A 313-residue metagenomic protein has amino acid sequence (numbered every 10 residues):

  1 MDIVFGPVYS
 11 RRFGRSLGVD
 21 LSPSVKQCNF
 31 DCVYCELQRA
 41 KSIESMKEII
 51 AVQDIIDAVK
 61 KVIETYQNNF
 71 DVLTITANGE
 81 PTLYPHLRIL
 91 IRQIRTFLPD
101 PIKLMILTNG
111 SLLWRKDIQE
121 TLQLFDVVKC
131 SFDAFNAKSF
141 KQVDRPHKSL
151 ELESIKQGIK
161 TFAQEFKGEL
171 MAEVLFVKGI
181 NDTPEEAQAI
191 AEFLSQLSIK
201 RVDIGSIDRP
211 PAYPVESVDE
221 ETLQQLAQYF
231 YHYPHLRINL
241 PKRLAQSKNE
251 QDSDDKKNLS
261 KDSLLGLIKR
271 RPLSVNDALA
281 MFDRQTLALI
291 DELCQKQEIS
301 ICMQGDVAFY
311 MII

Functional and structural regions predicted by a protein language model:
D2-R12, D57, E64-Y66, D182-I313: Auxiliary Fe-S-binding modules of radical SAM enzymes
R12-D54: Canonical Radical SAM [4Fe-4S] cluster-binding loop centered on the CxxxCxxC motif and its immediate flanking residues
L17, L104-I106, V128-C130, L170-V174 (+2 more regions): Hydrophobic faces of well-ordered beta-strands that scaffold small-molecule active sites in alpha/beta enzyme cores
P23, G79, G110-L112, A134-N136 (+3 more regions): Active-site-proximal loop/turn and secondary-structure-junction residues that shape catalytic pockets, frequently
S45-V59, T82-F125, F132-F135, H147-S154 (+1 more regions): Canonical radical SAM enzyme core domain
I91-P99, I159-F166, A227, Y231: Surface-exposed amphipathic alpha-helices with a cationic face
L124-K138, I199-I207: Non-cysteine beta-strand/loop elements that form the S-adenosyl-L-methionine
I159-T183, I204-P214: Conserved strand-turn element in the central/C-terminal portion of the radical SAM core barrel that lines
